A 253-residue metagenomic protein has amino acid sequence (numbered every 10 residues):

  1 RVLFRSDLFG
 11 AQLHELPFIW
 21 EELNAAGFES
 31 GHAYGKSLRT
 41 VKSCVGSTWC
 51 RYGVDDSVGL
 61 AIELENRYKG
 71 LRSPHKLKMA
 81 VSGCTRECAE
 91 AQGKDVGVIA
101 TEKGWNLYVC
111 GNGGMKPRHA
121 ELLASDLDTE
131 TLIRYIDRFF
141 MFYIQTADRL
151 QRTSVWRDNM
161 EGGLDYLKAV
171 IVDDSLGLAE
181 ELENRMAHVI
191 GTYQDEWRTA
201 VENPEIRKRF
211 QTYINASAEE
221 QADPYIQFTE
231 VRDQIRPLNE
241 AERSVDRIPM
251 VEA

Functional and structural regions predicted by a protein language model:
R1, A33-Y34, P74-L77, Q145-N159 (+1 more regions): Flexible, glycine/charged-enriched surface loops at secondary-structure junctions
R1-E102, P204, K208, N215-Q221 (+1 more regions): Small-residue-enriched alpha-helical segments and adjacent helix-cap loops that form tight helix-helix packing
G10, H14-E22, A26-G27, D158-A187 (+1 more regions): Terminal amphipathic helices with adjacent charged low-complexity linkers/tails
N24, H32-Y34, Y68-G70, K103-L107 (+3 more regions): Glycine-rich loops and low-complexity Gly/Arg-rich segments that provide flexible linkers or classic glycine-based
N24-F28, N66-S73, D137-R149, V172 (+1 more regions): Generic secondary-structure signature for well-ordered alpha-helical cores
G46-W49, E90, M115, D165-A169 (+1 more regions): Alpha-helix boundary/capping detector
K78, G83, E87, Q92-D158 (+2 more regions): Mobile "lid/hinge" segments at catalytic clefts and subdomain interfaces of large enzymes
A179-T229: Charge-rich, low-complexity terminal tails
